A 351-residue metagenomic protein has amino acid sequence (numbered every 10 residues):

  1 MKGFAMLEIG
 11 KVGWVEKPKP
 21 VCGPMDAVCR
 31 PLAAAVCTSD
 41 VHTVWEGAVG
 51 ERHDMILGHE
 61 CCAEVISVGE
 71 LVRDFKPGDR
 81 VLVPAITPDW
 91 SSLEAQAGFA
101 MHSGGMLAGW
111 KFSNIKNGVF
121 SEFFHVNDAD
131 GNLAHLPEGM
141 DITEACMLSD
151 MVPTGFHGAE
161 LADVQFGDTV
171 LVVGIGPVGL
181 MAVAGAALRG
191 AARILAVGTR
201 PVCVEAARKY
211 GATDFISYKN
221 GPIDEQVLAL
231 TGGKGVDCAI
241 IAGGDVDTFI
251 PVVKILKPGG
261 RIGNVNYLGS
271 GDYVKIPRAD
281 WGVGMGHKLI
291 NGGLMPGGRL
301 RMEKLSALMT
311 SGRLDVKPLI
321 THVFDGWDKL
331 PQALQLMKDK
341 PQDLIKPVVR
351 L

Functional and structural regions predicted by a protein language model:
G3, I250-V253, G298-L351: C-terminal hydrophobic helical "lid"/dimerization subdomain of Rossmann-like NAD(P)H-dependent oxidoreductases
P20-A34, G47-Q96, P137-M140: Glycine-rich beta-strand-centered segment in the early N-terminal region that forms part of a ligand/cofactor-binding
V81, E138-N220, E225: Mid-domain Rossmann-like dinucleotide-binding core that forms the NAD(H)/NADP(H) cofactor-binding site
L82, D237-I240: N-terminal Rossmann-like NAD(P) cofactor-binding module of classical short-chain dehydrogenase/reductase
D89-V173: NAD(P)H dinucleotide-binding glycine-rich loop of Rossmann-like/cofactor-binding domains, especially the beta1-alpha1
R208, D245-R313, L351: Glycine-rich phosphate-binding loop and adjacent beta-alpha segment of Rossmann(oid) nucleotide-cofactor-binding
L230-C238: A glycine-rich helix->loop->beta "capping" turn within Rossmann-like NAD(P)(H)-dependent oxidoreductase domains
